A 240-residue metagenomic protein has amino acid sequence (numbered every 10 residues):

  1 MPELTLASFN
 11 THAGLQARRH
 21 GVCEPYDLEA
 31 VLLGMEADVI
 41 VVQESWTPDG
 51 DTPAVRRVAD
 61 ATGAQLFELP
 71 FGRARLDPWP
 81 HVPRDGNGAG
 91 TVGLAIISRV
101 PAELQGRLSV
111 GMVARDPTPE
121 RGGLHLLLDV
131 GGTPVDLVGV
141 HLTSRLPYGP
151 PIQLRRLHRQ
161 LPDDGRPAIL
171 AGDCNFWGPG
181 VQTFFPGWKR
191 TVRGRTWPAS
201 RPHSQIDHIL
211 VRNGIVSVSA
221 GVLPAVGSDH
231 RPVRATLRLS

Functional and structural regions predicted by a protein language model:
M1-A61, E68-P83, N87, T91 (+2 more regions): N-terminal, active-site-proximal structural segment of metallo-dependent hydrolase catalytic domains
T5-T11, V31-D51, I97, L126 (+5 more regions): Active-site beta-strand/loop signature of hydrolases that rely on acidic residues for catalysis
G14-A17, R107-D116, V140-Y148: Surface-exposed cleft-lining segments at the edges of enzyme active sites
H20-P25, D116-P119, P150: A conditional alpha-helix N-cap/helix-loop micro-motif detector
L66-F71, Q105-G111, S219-P224: Conserved S-adenosyl-L-methionine
R84-Q105, P202-V216, L237-R238: Conserved beta strand-loop-helix elements of the APE1-like EEP
V100-T133: Active-site catalytic loop in hydrolytic enzyme cores
V113-R115, Y148, I152, L161-I169 (+1 more regions): Metal-dependent phosphoester-hydrolase catalytic domains
